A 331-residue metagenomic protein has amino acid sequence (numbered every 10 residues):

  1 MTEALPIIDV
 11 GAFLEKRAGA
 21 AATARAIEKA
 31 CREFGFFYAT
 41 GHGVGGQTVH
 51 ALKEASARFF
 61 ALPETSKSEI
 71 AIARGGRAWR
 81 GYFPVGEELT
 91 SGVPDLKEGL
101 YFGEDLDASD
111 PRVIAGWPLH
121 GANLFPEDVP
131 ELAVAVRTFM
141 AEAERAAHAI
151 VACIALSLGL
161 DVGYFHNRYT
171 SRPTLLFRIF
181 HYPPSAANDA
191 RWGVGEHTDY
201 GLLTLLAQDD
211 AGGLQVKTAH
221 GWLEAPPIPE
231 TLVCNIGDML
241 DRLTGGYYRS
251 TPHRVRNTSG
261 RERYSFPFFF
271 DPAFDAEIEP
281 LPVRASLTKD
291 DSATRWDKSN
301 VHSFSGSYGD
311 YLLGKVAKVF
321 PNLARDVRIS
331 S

Functional and structural regions predicted by a protein language model:
M1-S91, L96-K97, L119, R137-T138 (+1 more regions): C-terminal flanking tails of non-heme Fe-dependent oxygenases
A12, G103-E104: Residues that line or immediately flank small-molecule/substrate-binding pockets and catalytic motifs
E104-A135: A short, charged helix-loop
